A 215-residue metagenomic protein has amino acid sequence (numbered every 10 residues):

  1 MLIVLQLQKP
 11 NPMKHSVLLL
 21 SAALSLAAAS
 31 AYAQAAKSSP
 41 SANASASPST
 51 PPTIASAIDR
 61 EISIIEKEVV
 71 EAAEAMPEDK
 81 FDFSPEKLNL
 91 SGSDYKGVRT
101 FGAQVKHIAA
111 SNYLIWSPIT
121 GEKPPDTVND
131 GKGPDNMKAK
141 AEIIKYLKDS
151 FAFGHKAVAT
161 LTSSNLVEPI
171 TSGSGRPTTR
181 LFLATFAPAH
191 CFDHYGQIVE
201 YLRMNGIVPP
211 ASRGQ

Functional and structural regions predicted by a protein language model:
M1-P12: Short, Lys/Arg-enriched N-terminal segments with co-localized hydrophobic residues within the first ~10-30 amino acids
P12, A29-A33: Sec/Tat signal peptide C-region and signal peptidase I cleavage site
K14-V17: Bacterial Sec-dependent N-terminal signal peptides
L19-A28: Bacterial N-terminal signal peptides
Q34-A57, K106-R176, N205-Q215: Short, helix-capping/interhelical loops that line the mouth of catalytic, cofactor-, or ligand-binding pockets
D59, S63-V70, D82-G131, T171-Q215: Short, contiguous alpha-helical
M76-P77: Long, well-ordered alpha-helical segments
